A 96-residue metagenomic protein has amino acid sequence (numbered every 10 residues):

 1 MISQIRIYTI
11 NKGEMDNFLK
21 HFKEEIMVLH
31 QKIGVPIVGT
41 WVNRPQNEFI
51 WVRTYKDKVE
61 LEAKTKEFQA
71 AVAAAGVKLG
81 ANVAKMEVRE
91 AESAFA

Functional and structural regions predicted by a protein language model:
S3-Y8: Active-site-flanking beta-strand signature of metal-NTP-handling nucleotidyl enzymes and homologous cyclase-like
T9, V52-T54: Short hydrophobic/aromatic beta-strand micro-patches that form the beta-sheet surface supporting nucleotide- or nucleic
K12: Active-site acidic-Proline motif in GNAT/NAT acetyltransferases
N17-G39, T54-A91, A96: An amphipathic, aromatic/His-enriched active-site/gating alpha helix that lines ligand/cofactor pockets
W41-N43: RNA-recognition motif
P45-N47: Short acidic/glycine-enriched loop/turn segments that link adjacent beta-strands
